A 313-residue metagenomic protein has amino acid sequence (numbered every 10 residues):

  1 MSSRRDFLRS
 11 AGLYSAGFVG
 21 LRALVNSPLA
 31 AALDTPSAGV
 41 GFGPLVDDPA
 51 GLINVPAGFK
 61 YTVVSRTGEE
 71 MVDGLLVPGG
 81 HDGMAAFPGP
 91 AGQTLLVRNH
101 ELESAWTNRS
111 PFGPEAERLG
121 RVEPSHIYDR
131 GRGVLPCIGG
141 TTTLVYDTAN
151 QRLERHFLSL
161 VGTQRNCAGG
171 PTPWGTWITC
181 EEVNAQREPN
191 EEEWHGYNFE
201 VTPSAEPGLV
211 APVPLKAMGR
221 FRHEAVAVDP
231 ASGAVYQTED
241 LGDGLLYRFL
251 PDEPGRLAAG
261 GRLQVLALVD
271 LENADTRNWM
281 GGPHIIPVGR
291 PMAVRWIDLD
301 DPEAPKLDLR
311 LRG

Functional and structural regions predicted by a protein language model:
M1-D6: N-terminal secretory signal peptides
S10-G313: Conserved small-residue
